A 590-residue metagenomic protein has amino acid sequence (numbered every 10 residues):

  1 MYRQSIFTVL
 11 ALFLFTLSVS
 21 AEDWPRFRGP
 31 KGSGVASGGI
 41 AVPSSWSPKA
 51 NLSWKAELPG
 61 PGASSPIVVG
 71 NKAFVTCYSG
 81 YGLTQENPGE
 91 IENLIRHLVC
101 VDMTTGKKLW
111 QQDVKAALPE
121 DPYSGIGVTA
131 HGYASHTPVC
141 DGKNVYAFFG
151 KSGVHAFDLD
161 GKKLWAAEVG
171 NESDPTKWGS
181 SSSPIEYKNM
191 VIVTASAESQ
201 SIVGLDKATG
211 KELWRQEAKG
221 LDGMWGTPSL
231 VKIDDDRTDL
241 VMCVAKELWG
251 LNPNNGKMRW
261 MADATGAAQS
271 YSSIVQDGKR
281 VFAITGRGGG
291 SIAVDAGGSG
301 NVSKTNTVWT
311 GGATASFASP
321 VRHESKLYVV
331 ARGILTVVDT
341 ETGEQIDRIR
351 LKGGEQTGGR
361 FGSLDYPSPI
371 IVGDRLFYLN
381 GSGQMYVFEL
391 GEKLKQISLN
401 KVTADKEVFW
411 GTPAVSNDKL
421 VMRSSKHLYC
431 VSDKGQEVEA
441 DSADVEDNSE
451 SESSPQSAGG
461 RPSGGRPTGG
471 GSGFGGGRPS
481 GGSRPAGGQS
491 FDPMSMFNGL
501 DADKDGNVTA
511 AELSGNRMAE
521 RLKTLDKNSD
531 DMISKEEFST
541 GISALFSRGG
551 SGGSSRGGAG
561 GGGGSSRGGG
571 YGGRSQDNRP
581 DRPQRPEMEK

Functional and structural regions predicted by a protein language model:
M1-R3: N-terminal hydrophobic targeting signals that begin at the initiator methionine
S5-S18: Bacterial N-terminal signal peptides
V19-G487, G553-K590: Noncatalytic, solvent-exposed loop/strand surfaces of beta-propeller-type extracellular/periplasmic domains
L58, T176, G488, D492 (+1 more regions): Extracytoplasmic/periplasmic, Sec-exported soluble proteins
S490-K504, M518-S529: Primarily EF-hand calcium-binding motifs
A502-L513, N528-F538: Acidic Ca2+-chelating loop motifs
N516, T540-G541: Generic alpha-helical secondary-structure signal
A519, A544-L545: Short, composition-biased linear "edge" segments at structural boundaries
